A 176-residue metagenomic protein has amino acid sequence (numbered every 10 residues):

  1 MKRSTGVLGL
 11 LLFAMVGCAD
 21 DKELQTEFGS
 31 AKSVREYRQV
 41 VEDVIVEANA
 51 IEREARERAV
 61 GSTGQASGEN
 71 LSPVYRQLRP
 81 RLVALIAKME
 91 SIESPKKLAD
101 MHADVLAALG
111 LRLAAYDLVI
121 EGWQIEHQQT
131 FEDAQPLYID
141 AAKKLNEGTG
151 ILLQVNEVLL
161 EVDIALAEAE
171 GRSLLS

Functional and structural regions predicted by a protein language model:
M1-K2, L111: Short, intrinsically disordered low-complexity segments
K2-G9: Sec-dependent signal peptide recognition, specifically the positively charged N-region followed immediately by
M15-G17: C-terminal motif of bacterial Sec signal peptides marking the signal peptidase cleavage site
A19-D21: Bacterial signal peptide processing site
Q25: Cys/His-rich zinc-coordinating "finger/knuckle" motifs
G29-D117, W123-Q124, T130-S176: Alpha-helical segments in soluble extracytoplasmic regions
